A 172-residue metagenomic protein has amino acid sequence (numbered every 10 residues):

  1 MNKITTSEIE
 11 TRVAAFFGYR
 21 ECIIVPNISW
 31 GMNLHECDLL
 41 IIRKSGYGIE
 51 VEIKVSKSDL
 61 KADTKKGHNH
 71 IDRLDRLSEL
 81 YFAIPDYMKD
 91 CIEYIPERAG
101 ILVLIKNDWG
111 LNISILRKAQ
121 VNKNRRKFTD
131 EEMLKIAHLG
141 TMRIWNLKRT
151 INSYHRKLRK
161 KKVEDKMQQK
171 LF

Functional and structural regions predicted by a protein language model:
M1-S7, T11-Y19, I95-F172: Non-catalytic C-terminal interaction segments of nucleic acid-processing enzymes
F17-M32: A short acidic/basic microdomain associated with nuclease active sites
S29, L40, E52-K54: Anionic group-transfer/hydrolysis microenvironments
C37-E50: Active-site beta-strand-loop-beta-strand hairpin of nuclease catalytic cores that positions key catalytic residues
I41-R43, V55, V103-I105: Residue-level signal for short segments within beta-strands and strand-turn junctions of well-structured beta-sheet
G48-E52, K57-H70, D90-E93: Active-site-adjacent loop/helix micro-motif of nuclease/hydrolase catalytic cores
L74-D108: Nucleic-acid nuclease catalytic cores
